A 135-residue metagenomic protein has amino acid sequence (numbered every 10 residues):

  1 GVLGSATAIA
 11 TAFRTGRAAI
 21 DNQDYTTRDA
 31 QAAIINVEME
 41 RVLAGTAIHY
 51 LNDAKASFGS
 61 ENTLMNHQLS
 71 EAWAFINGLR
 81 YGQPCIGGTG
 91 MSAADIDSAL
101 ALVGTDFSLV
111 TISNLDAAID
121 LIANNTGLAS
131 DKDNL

Functional and structural regions predicted by a protein language model:
G1-L135: Mature extracytoplasmic or organellar-lumen-exposed domains after removal of signal/transit peptides
